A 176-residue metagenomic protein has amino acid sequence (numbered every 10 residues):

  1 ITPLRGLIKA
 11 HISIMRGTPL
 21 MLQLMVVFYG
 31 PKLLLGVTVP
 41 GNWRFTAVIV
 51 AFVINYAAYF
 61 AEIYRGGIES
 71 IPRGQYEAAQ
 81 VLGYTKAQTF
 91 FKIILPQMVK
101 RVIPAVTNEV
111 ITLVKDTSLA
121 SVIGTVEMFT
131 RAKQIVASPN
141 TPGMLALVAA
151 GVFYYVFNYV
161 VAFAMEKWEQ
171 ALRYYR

Functional and structural regions predicted by a protein language model:
I1-R176: Transmembrane alpha-helices and adjacent helix-loop boundaries
